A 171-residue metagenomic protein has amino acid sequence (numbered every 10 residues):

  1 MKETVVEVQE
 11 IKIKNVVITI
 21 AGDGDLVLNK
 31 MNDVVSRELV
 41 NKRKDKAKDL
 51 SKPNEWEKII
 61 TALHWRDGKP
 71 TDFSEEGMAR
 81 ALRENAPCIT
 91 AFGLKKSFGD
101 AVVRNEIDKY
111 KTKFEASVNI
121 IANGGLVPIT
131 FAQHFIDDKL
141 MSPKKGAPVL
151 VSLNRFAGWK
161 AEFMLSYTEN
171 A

Functional and structural regions predicted by a protein language model:
M1-A171: RNA-interacting cores
